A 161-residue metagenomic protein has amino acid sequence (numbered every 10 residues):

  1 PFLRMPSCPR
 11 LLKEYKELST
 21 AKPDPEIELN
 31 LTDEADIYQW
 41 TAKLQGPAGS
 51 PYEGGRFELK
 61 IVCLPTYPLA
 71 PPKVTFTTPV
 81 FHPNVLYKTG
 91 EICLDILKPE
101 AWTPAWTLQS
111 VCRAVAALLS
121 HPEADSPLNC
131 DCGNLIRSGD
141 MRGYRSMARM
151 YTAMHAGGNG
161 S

Functional and structural regions predicted by a protein language model:
P1, E34-A35, P47-S50, C63-L69 (+1 more regions): Short, charged/polar surface micro-motifs in flexible loops or helix N-caps
L3-K22, K43, P71-S161: Domain-scale recognition of soluble eukaryotic interaction modules
L29-E34, P47-P51, A101-T107: Conserved, non-catalytic sequence blocks in retroelement Pol enzymes and Pol-derived host proteins
A35-D36, G90: Beta-strand-connecting loop/turn residues
Y38-T41: A short beta-strand-loop element at or near the start of a globular domain
E53-R56: Short coil-to-beta-strand transition motifs
